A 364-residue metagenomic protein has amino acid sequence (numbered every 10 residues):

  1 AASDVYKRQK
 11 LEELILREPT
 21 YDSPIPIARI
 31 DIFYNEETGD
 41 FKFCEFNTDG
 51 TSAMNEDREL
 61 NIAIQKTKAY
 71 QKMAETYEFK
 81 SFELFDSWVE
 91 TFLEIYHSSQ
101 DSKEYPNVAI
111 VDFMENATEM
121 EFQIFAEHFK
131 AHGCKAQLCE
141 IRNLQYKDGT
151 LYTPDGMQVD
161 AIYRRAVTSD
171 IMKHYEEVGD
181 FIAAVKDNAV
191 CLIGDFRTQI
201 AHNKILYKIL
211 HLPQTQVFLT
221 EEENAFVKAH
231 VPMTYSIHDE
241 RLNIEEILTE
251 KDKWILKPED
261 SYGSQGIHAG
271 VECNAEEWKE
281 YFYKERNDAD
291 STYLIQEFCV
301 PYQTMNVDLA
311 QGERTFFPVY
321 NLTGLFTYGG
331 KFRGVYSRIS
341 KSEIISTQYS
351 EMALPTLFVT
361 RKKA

Functional and structural regions predicted by a protein language model:
A2-Y6: Short, small-residue-biased leader/transition segments that mark boundaries at the very start of proteins
K7-E13, A229-M233: Amphipathic alpha-helical surface "interface" segments used for docking/oligomerization or membrane association within
K10-E36, Y152-P154: Conserved beta-strand/loop block within the catalytic cores of divalent metal-dependent phospho-transfer/hydrolysis
F33-T38, G50-A364: Domain-scale recognition of functional cores that engage charged ligands
